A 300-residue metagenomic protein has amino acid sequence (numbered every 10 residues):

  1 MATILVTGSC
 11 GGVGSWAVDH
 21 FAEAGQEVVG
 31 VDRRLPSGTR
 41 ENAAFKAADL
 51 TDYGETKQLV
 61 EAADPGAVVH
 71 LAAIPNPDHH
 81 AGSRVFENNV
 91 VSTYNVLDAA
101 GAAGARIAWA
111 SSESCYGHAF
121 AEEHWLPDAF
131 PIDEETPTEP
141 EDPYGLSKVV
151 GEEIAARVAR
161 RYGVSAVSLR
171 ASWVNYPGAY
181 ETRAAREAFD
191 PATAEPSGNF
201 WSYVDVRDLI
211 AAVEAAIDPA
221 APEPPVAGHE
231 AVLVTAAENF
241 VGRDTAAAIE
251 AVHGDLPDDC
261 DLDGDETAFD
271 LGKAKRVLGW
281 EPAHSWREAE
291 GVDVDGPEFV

Functional and structural regions predicted by a protein language model:
I4-A24: N-terminal Rossmann NAD(P)H-binding glycine-rich loop of SDR-like oxidoreductase domains
L50-N88: NAD(P)H-binding glycine-rich loop region in Rossmannoid oxidoreductase-like domains and their noncatalytic homologs
N95-E141: Conserved Rossmann-fold NAD(P)-dependent oxidoreductase catalytic core, especially the SDR/UDP-sugar
P143, S147: Active-site helix of classical SDR
E152-P177: Conserved beta-loop-beta element that borders a ligand/cofactor-binding pocket
V174-H229: Alpha-helical substrate-binding/gating segment
A212-L271, R276, F299: Mid/C-terminal beta-alpha module of Rossmann-like enzyme folds, strongest in SDR-family dehydrogenases/epimerases
D265, G272-K275, E281-V300: Amphipathic terminal alpha-helices
